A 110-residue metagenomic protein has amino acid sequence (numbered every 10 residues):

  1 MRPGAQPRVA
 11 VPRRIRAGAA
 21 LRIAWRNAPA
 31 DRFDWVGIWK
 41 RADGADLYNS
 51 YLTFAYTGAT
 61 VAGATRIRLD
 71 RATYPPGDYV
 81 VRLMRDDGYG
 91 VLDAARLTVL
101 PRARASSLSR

Functional and structural regions predicted by a protein language model:
M1-R110: Extended, solvent-exposed regions of the mature portions of secreted/cell-surface glycoproteins
